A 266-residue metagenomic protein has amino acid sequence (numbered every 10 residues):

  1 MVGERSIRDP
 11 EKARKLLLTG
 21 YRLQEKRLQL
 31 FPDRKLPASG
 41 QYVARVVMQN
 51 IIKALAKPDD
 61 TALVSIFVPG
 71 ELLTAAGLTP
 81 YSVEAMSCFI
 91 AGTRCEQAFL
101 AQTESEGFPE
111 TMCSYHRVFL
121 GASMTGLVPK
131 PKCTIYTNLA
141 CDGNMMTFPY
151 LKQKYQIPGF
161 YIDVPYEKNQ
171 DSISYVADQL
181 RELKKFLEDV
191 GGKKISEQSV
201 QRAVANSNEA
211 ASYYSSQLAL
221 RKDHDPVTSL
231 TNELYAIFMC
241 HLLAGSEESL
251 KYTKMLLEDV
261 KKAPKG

Functional and structural regions predicted by a protein language model:
V2-D60, R181, K185-G266: A charged, amphipathic alpha-helical module
R45-L55, V64-V68, R117-M124, M145-M146 (+1 more regions): Short alpha-helical segments and helix-capping/turn motifs at coil-helix boundaries
K57-T61, K132-I135: Short active-site oxyanion
D60-M112, H116, L120-M124: An N-terminal, globular interaction/scaffold subdomain
T74, Q153, D189: Short polybasic/polar patches that bind polyanions
T103-T111, D178-L187: A polyampholytic, Gly/Pro-enriched intrinsically disordered region
V118-F186: Acidic/His-rich segments in extracytoplasmic proteins that coordinate ligands and/or metal ions
